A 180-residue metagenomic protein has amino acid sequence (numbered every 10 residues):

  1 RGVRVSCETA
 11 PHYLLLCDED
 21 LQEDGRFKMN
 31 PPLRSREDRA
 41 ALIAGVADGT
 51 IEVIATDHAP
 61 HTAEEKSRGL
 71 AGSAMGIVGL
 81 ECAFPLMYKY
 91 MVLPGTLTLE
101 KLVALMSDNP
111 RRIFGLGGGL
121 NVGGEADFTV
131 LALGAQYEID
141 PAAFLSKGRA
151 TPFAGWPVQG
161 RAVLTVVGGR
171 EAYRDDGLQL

Functional and structural regions predicted by a protein language model:
R1, L16-L21, E64-R68, P141-A143: Short acidic, glycine/serine/threonine-rich loops at helix termini
R1-I54: Histidine/acidic residue-rich metal-binding segments in metalloenzymes
P11, P60, A135: Short, glycine/acidic-enriched loop or turn micro-motifs at the edges of active sites
R26-F27, A47-D48, V53-I54, A59-L131: His/Asp/Glu-enriched, well-ordered alpha-helical/loop segment that forms or immediately abuts the divalent-metal
K28-D38, A74-V78, T151-V158: A short acidic, glycine-rich active-site loop that binds or catalyzes chemistry on phosphate/adenosine moieties
D38-L42, L116-G118, T151: A generic local structural motif
G72, V122-G177: C-terminal cap of metal-dependent C-N hydrolases
